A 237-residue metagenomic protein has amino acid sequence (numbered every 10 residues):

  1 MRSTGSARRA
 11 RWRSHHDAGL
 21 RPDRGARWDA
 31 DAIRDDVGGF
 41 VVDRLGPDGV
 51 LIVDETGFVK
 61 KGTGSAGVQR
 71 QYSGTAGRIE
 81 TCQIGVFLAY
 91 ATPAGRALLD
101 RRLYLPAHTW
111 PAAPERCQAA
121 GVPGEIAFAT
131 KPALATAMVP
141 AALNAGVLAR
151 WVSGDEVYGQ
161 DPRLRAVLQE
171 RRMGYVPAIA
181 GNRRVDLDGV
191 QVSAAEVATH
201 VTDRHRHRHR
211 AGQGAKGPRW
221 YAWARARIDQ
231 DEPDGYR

Functional and structural regions predicted by a protein language model:
M1-V152, V157-G174, Q191: Conserved, well-structured functional cores that handle cations and Mg-NTP chemistry
G77, R96-A120, G124, F128 (+1 more regions): An anionic, glycine-rich sequence signature occurring as long contiguous blocks
